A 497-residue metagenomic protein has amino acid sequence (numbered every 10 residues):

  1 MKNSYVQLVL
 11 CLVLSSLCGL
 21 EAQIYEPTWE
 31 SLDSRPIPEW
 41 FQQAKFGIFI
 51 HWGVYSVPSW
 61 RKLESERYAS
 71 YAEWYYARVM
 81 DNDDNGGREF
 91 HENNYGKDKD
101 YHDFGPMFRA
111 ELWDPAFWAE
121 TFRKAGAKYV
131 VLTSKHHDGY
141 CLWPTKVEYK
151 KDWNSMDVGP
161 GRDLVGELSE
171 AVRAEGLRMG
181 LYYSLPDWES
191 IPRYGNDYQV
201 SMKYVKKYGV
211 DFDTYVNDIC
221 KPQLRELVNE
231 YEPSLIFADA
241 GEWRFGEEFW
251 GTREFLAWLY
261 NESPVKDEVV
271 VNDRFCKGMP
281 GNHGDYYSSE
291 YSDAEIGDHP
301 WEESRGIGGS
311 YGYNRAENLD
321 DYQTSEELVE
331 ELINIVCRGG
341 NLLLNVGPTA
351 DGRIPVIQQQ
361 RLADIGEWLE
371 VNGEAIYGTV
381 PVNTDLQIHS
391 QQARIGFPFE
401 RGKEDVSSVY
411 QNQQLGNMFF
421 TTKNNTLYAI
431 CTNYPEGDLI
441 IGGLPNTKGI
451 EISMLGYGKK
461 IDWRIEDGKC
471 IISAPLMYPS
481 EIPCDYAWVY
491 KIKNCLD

Functional and structural regions predicted by a protein language model:
M1-Q23: Bacterial Sec-dependent N-terminal signal peptides
Q23-D497: Mature catalytic domains of secreted/periplasmic carbohydrate-active enzymes
